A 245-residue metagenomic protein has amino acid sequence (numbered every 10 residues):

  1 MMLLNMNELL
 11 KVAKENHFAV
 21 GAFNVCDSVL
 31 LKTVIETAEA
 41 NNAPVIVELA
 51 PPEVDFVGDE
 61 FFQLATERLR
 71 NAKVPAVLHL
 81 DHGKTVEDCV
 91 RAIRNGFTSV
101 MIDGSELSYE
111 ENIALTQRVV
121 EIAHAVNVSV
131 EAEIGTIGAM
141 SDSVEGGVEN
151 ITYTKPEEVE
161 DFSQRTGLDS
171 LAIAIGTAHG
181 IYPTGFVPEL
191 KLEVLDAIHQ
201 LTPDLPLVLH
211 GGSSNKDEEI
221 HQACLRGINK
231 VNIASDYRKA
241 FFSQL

Functional and structural regions predicted by a protein language model:
M1-L4: Basic/polar N-terminal segments that are highly enriched at the extreme N-terminus, encompassing both cleavable
M6-V12, N16, C26-P52, D59-V77 (+4 more regions): Alpha/beta enzyme core
F23: Conserved phosphate/anionic-ligand binding catalytic regions in large, soluble enzymes, centered on
L207-L209: Active-site neighborhood of phospho(di)ester-bond hydrolases with catalytic His/Asp-centered motifs
G211-N215, I233: Short acidic/histidine-rich active-site segments
